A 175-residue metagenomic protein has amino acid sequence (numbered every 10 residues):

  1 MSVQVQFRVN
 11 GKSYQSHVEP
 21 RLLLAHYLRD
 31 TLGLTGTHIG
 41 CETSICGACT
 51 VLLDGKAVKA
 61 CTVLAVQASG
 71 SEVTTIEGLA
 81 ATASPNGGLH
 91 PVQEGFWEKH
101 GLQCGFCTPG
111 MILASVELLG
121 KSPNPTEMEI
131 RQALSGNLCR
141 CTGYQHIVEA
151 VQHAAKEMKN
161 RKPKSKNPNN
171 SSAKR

Functional and structural regions predicted by a protein language model:
M1-K166, A173-R175: Signature of N-terminal electron-transfer/Fe-S-associated modules in redox systems
